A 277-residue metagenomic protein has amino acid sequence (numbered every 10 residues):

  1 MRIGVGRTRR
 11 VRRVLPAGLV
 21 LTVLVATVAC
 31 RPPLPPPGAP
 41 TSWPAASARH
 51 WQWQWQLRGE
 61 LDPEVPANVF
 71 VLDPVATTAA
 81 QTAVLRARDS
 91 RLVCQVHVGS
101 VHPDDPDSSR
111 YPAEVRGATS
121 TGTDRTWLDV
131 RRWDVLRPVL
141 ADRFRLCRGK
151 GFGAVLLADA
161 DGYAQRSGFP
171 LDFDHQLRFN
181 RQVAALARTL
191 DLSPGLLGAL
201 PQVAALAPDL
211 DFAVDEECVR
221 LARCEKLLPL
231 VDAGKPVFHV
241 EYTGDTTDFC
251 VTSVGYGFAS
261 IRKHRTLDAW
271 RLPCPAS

Functional and structural regions predicted by a protein language model:
M1-P33: Secretory targeting and sorting signals
L34-S277: Glycan-processing catalytic domains of CAZymes
